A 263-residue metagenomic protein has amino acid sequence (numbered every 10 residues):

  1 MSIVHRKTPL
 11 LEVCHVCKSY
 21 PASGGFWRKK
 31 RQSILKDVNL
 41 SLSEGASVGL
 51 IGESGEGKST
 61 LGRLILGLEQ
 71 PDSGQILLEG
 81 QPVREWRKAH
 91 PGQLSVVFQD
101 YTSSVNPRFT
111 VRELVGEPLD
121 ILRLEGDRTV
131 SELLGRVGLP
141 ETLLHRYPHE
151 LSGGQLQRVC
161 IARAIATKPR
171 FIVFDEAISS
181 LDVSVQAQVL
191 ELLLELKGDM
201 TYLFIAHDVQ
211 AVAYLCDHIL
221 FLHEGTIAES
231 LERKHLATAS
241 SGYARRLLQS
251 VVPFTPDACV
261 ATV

Functional and structural regions predicted by a protein language model:
S2, V137-G138, L222, A237-V263: C-terminal boundary and immediately downstream tail of ABC-type ATPase nucleotide-binding domains
G25-K30, P82-S95, S103, F109 (+3 more regions): ABC ATPase NBD coupling module
L66: Helix-to-loop junction immediately C-terminal to a conserved catalytic motif
D127-T142, Q249: Conserved ABC ATPase "signature" region
Y147-L151, Q155: Conserved ABC ATPase signature
V212-Y214: A short, surface-exposed alpha-helical micro-motif characterized by mixed small hydrophobic and charged/polar residues
